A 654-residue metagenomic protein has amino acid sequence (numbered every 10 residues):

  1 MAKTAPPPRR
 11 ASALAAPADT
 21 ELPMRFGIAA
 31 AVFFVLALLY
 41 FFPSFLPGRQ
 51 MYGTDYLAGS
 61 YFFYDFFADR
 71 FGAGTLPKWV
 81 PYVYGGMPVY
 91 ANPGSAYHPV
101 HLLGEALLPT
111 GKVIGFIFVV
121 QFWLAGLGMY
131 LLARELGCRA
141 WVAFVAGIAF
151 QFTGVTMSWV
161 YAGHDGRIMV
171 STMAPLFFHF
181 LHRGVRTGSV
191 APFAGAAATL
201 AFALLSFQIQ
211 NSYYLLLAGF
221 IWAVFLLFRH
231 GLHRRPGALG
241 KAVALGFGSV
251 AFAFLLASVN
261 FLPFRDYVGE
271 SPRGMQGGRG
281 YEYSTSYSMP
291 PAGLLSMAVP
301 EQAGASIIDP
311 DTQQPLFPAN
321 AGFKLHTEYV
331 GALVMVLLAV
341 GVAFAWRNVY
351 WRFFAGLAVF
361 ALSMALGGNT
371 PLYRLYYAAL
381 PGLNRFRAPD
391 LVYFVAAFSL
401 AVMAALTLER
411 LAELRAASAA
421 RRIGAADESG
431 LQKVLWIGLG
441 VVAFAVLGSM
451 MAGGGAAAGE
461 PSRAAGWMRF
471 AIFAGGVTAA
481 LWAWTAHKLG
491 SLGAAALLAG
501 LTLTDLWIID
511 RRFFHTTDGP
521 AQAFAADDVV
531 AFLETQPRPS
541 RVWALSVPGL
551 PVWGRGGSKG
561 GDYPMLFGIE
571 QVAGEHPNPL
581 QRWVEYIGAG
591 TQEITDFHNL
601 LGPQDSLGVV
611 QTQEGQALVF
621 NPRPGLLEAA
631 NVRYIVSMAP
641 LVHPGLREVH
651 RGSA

Functional and structural regions predicted by a protein language model:
A2-T4, R9-R10, G163-M173, F180 (+6 more regions): Contiguous transmembrane helix-bundle modules in multi-pass membrane proteins
S12-Y90, R265-G274, A292, A339 (+2 more regions): Hydrophobic alpha-helical membrane-insertion signals
L36-M129, I148-S171, P175, Y281-A332 (+4 more regions): Membrane-interface coil-to-helix junctions
L107, F152, F202-Q210, F254-L256 (+1 more regions): Transmembrane helix irregularities
M129-F152, T187-F193: Transmembrane-helix signature of polytopic, membrane-embedded enzymes that assemble or transfer cell-envelope glycans
M129-G137, F178-L181, V185, V342 (+2 more regions): Transmembrane-helix signature of membrane-embedded glycosylation machinery that interfaces with polyprenol carriers
N211, K241-P291: Polar, glycine-rich mid-to-C-terminal structural blocks that act as macromolecule-binding/assembly scaffolds
E301-Q302, D309-G322, H326, E460-A465 (+1 more regions): Soluble catalytic regions of membrane-associated enzymes that act on cell-envelope and secretory-pathway components
